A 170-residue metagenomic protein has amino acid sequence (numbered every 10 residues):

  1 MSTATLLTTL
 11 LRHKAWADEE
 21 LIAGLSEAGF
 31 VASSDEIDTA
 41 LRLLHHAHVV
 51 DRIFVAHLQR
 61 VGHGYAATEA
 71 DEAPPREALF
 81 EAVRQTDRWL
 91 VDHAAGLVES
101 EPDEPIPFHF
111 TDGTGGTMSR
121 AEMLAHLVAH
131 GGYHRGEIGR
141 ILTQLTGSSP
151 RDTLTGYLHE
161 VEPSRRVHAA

Functional and structural regions predicted by a protein language model:
M1-L6: Short, charged, low-complexity loops and linkers
T8-E69, T111-A170: Short, contiguous alpha-helical
V61-E104: Helix-adjacent hinge/juxtasegments
I106-F108: Short acidic-hydrophobic surface loop/beta-edge motif
